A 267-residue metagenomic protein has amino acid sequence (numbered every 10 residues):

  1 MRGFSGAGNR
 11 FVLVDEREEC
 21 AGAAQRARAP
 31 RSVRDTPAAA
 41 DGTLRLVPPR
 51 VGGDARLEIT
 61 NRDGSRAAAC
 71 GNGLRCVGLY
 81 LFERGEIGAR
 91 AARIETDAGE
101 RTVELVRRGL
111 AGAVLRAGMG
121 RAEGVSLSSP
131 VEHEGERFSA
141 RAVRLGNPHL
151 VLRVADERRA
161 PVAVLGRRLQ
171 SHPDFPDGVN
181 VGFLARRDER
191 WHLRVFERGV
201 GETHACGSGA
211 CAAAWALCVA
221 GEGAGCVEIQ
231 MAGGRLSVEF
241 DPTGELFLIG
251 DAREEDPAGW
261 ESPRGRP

Functional and structural regions predicted by a protein language model:
M1-A111, V151-P267: A glycine-rich beta-to-alpha transition motif near the start of alpha/beta enzyme domains, typified by
A111-M119: Short, solvent-exposed secondary-structure boundary/capping segments
R121-V125: Ligand-binding beta-strand-loop-alpha-helix segment within the catalytic cores of soluble metabolic enzymes
S126-P130: Short amphipathic alpha-helix segments
E132-R159: Internal active-site segments that recognize and position negatively charged phosphoryl groups and nucleotide moieties
